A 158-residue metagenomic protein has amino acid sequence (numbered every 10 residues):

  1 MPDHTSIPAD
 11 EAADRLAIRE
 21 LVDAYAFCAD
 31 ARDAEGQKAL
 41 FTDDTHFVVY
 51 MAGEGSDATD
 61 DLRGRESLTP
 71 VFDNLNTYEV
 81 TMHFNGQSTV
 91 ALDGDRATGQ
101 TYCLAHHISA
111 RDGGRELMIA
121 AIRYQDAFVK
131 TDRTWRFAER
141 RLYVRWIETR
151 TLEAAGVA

Functional and structural regions predicted by a protein language model:
M1-D43: Short, low-complexity N-terminal intrinsically disordered segments enriched in polar/charged residues
M1-P8, E20, M51-G55, D73 (+1 more regions): A near-ubiquitous, low-amplitude feature marking generic local secondary-structure context
P2-I7, N76-A158: A beta-strand edge to alpha-helix "cap/lid" segment located at domain peripheries
P8, A12, A58-L62, R115: Charge-dense, low-complexity intrinsically disordered segments
D14, I18, D30, D61 (+2 more regions): Aromatic-acidic/polar surface patches that form glycan- and anion
A24, S67-P70, R123: Alpha-helical elements of Rossmann-like donor-binding domains used by nucleotide-donor carbohydrate transfer enzymes
A26, F72, I147-E148: Enrichment for repetitive, rod-forming helical segments
A34-L104: A solvent-exposed, acidic/Ser-Thr-rich amphipathic alpha-helical stretch
